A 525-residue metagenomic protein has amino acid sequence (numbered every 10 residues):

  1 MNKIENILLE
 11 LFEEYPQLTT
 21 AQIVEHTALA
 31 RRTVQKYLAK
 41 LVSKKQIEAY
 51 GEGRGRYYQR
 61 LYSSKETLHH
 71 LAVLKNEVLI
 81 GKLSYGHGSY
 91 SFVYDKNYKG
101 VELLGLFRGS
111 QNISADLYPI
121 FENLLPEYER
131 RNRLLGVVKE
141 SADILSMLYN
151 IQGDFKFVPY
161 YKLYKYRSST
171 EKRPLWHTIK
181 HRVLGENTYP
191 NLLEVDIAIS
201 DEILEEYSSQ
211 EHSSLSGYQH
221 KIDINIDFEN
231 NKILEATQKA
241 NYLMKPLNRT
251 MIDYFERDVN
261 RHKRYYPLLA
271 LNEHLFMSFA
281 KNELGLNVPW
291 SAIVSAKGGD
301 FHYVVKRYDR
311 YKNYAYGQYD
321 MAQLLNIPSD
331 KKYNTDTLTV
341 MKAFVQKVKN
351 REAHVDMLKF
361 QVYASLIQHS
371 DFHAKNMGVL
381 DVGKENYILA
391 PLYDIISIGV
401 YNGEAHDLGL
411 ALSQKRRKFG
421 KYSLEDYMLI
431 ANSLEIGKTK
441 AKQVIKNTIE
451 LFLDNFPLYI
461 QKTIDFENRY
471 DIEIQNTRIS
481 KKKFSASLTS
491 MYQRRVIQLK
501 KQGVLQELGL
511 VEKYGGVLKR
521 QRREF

Functional and structural regions predicted by a protein language model:
M1-N2, Q35: Generic cytosolic/nucleocytoplasmic N-terminal low-complexity/intrinsically disordered segments
N2-Q17, E25: Short amphipathic alpha-helical interface segments
A21, A30, K36, K40 (+3 more regions): Phosphate/dinucleotide-binding and metal-coordinating scaffold of catalytic cores in nucleotide-dependent enzymes
